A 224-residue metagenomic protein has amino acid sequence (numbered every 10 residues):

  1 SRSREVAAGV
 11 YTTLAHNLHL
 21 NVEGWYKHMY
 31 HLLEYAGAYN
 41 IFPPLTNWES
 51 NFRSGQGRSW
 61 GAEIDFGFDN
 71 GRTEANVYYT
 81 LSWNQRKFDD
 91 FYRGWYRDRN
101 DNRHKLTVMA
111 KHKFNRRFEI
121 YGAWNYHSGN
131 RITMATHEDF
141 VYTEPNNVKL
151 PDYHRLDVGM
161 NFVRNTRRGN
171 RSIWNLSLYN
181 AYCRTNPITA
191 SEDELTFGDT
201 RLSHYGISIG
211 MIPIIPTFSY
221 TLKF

Functional and structural regions predicted by a protein language model:
S1-N21, Y26-M29, N40-D69, D101-N102 (+1 more regions): Outer-membrane beta-barrel signature, preferentially recognizing the C-terminal barrel domain of Gram-negative
R2, T12-H16, H28, F68-R72 (+4 more regions): Outer-membrane beta-barrel strand-turn architecture
A8-T12, A62-F68, V108-H112, G122 (+3 more regions): Residues on the lipid-exposed face of transmembrane beta-strands in outer-membrane beta-barrel proteins
G9, N21-W25, N76-T80, A123-N125 (+2 more regions): Transmembrane beta-strands of outer-membrane beta-barrel proteins
H16-L18, G71-T73, H104-L106, R116-F118 (+3 more regions): Outer-envelope beta-barrel architecture signal
W25-M29, T46-M134: Gram-negative outer-membrane beta-barrel transporters
A36-N47, S82-Q85, Y92-D98, T136-T143 (+1 more regions): Flexible, surface-exposed loop regions and adjacent strand-edge segments of Gram-negative outer-membrane beta-barrel
R117, Y126-H137, F162-F224: C-terminal beta-signal and adjacent terminal beta-strands/loops of Gram-negative outer-membrane beta-barrel proteins
